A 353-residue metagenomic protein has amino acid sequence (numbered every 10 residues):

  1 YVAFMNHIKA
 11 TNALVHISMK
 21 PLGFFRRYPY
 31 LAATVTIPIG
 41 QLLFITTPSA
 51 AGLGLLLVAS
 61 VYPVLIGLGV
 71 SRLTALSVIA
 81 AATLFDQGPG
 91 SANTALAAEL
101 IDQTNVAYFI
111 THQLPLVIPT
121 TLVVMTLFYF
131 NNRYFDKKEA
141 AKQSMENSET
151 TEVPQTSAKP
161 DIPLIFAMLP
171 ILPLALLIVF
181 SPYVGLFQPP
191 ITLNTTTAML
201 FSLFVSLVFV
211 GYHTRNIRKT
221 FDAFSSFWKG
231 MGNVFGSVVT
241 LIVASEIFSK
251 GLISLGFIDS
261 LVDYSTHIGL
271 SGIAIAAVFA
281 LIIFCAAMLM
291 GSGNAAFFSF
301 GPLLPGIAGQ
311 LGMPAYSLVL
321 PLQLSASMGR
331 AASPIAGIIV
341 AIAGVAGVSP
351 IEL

Functional and structural regions predicted by a protein language model:
Y1-A13, T195-D259: Core transmembrane alpha-helical segments of multi-pass membrane transporters/permeases
H7-T11, L43-A51, N93, A97 (+4 more regions): Transmembrane helix-loop junctions in multi-pass membrane proteins
K9, K20-F25, I66-L73, A98-A107 (+4 more regions): Juxtamembrane helix-boundary/capping and inter-helix hinge elements in multi-pass membrane proteins
H16, G256-G272: Membrane-interface interhelical connector segments
F25-S60, L241-I247, I268-G306, Q310-L311 (+2 more regions): Hydrophobic alpha-helical transmembrane segments of multi-pass integral membrane proteins, predominantly secondary
Y30-V35, I110, L114, L164 (+6 more regions): Hydrophobic alpha-helical transmembrane segments
G40-L56, G67-H112, L116, T120-Y129 (+2 more regions): Alpha-helical transmembrane segments and, especially, the helix-loop junctions at the ends of these helices
T111-S226, V345-E352: Long, contiguous bundles of hydrophobic transmembrane helices that form the permeation core of multi-pass
